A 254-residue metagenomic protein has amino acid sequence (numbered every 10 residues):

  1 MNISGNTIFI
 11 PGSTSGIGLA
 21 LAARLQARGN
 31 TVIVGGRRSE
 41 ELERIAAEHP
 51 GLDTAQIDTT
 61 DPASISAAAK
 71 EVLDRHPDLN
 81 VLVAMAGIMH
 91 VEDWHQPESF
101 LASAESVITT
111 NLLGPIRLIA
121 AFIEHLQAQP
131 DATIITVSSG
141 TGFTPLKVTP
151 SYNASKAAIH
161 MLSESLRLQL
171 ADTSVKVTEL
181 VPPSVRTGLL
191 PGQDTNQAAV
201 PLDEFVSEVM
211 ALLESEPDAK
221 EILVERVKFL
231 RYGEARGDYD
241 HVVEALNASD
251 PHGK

Functional and structural regions predicted by a protein language model:
T14-S15: Conserved glycine-rich cofactor-binding loop
R28-R44: Conserved glycine-rich Rossmann-like NAD(P)H-binding loop of the short-chain dehydrogenase/reductase
Q56-K70: The beta1-alpha1 cofactor-binding region of Rossmann-like NAD(H)/NADP(H)-dependent oxidoreductases
S66, I88-E105, V148-S151: Conserved mid-core segment of classical short-chain dehydrogenase/reductases
I119, S155: Active-site helix of classical SDR
S139: Residue(s) in the substrate-gating loop at a strand-loop-helix junction that position the organic substrate next
M161, S165-R226, R236: SDR active-site lid
